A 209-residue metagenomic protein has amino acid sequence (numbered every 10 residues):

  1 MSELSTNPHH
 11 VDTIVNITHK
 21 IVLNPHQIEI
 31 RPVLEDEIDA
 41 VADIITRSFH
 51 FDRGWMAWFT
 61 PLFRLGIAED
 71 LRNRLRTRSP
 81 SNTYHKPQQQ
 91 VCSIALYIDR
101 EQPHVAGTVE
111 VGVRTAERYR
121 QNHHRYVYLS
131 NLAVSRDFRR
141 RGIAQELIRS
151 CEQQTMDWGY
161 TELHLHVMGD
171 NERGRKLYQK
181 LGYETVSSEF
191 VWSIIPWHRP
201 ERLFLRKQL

Functional and structural regions predicted by a protein language model:
S2-H26, P32-D39, D43-D137, I148-S150 (+2 more regions): Acetyl-CoA-dependent GNAT
I38, R140, G174-R175: Internal amphipathic alpha-helical segments of the cytochrome P450 catalytic fold
V134, A144-C151, L163, Y178 (+1 more regions): Hydrophobic packing within well-folded, soluble alpha/beta domains
S135-D137, R141, G169-D170: Active-site acidic-Proline motif in GNAT/NAT acetyltransferases
R139, M156, Q179: Short polybasic/polar patches that bind polyanions
R141, W158-T161: Short coil/turn segments at alpha/beta junctions that flank glycine-rich nucleotide-binding fingerprints
T161-H164, M168-R175, Q179-L209: C-terminal "cap" of GNAT-fold acetyltransferases
